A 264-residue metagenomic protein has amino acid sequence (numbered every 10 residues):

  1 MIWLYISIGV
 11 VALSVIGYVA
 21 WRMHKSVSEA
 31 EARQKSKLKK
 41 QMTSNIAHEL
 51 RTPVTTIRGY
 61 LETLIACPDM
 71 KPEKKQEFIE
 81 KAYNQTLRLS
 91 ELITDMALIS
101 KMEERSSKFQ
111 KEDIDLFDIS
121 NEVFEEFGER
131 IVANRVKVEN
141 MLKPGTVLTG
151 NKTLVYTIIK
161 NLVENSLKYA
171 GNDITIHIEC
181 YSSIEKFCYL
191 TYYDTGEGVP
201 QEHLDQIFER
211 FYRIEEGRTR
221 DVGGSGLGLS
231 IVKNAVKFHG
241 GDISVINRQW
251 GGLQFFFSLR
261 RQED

Functional and structural regions predicted by a protein language model:
I65-P72: Short acidic helix/loop segment immediately C-terminal to the autophosphorylated histidine in two-component histidine
N84-S90: Short alpha-helical segment of the dimerization/phosphotransfer core of two-component systems
E104-F109, V147-G150: Conserved micro-motifs of the catalytic ATP-binding
Q110-D113, V132, K137-T146, S183: Conserved catalytic submotifs in the C-terminal HATPase_c
S166-L167: Short helix-loop "hinge" at the ATP-lid/N-box region of the Bergerat-fold HATPase_c
N172, G240-G241: Conserved glycine-rich
V199-F211: Short conserved segment of the HATPase_c
